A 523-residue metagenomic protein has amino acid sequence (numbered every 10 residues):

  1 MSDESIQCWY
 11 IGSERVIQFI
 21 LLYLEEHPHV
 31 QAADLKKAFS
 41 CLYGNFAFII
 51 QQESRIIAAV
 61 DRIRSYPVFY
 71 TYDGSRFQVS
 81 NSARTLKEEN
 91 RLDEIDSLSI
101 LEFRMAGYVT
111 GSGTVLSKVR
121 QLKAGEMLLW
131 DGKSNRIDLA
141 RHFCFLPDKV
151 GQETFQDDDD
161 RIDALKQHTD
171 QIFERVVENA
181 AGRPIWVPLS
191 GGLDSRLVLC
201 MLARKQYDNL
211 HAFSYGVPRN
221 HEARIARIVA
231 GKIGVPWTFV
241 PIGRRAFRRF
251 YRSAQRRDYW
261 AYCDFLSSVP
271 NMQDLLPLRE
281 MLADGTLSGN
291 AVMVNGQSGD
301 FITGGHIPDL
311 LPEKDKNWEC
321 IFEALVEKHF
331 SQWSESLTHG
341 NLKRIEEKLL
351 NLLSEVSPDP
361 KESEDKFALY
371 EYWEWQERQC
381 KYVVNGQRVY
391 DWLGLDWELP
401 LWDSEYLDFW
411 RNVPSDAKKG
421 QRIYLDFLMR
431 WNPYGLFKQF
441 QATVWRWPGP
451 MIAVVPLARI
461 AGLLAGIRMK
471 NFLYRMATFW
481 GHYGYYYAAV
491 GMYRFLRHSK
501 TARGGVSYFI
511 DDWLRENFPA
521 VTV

Functional and structural regions predicted by a protein language model:
M1-L189, L193-R245: Cysteine-centered catalytic environments shared across enzyme families
S2-D3, H221, W373-Q376, I510-D511: Intrinsic disorder/low-complexity signal
V16, Q31-D34, L92, L337 (+6 more regions): Non-membrane alpha-helical secondary structure
V16-L24, V30, L35, F250 (+7 more regions): Extended hydrophobic/Leu-rich segments
K37, N90-S99, K361-W373, K418-K419 (+3 more regions): Structural motif
S54-I57, S65, G132-S134, L146-F367 (+3 more regions): ATP-dependent adenylate-handling active sites, centered on carboxylate activation for C-N bond formation
Y372-G386: Core structural elements
P433-L514: PAPS-dependent sulfotransferase catalytic core
